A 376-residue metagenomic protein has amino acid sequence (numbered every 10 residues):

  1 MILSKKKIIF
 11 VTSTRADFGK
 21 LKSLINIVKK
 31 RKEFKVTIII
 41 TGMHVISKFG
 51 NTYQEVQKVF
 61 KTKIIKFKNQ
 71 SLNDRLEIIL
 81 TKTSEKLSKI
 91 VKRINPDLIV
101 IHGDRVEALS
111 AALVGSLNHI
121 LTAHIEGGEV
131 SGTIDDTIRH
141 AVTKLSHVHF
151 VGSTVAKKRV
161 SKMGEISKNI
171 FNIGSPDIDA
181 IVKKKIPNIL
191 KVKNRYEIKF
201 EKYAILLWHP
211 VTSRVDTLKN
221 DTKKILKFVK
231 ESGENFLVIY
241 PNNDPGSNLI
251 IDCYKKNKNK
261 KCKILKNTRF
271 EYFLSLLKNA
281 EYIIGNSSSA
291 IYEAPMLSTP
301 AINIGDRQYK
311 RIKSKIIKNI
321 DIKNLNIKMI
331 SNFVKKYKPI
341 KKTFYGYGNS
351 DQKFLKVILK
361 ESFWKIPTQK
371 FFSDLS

Functional and structural regions predicted by a protein language model:
K7-T12, G19-I27, E33, F67-S167: Active-site and donor-binding regions of nucleotide-sugar-utilizing enzymes
T12, V45-K48, L145-N220, P367 (+1 more regions): A nucleotide-sugar donor-handling region in carbohydrate enzymes
R31-T37, G233-N235: A generic structural motif
F34-I79: Conserved nucleotide-sugar phosphate-binding/catalytic loop shared by glycosyltransferases and other
V45, T52-V56, D74, P187-N279: Donor-nucleotide binding loops and adjacent catalytic segments primarily of GT-B fold Leloir glycosyltransferases
I101-H102, L109, H124-I125, H149 (+1 more regions): A donor-sugar binding/catalytic signature common to diverse glycosyltransferases and related nucleotide-sugar
P295-Y337: Nucleotide-sugar donor-binding patch of glycosyltransferase catalytic domains
N332-S376: C-terminal amphipathic helix plus adjacent low-complexity, charged tail appended to glycosyltransferase catalytic
